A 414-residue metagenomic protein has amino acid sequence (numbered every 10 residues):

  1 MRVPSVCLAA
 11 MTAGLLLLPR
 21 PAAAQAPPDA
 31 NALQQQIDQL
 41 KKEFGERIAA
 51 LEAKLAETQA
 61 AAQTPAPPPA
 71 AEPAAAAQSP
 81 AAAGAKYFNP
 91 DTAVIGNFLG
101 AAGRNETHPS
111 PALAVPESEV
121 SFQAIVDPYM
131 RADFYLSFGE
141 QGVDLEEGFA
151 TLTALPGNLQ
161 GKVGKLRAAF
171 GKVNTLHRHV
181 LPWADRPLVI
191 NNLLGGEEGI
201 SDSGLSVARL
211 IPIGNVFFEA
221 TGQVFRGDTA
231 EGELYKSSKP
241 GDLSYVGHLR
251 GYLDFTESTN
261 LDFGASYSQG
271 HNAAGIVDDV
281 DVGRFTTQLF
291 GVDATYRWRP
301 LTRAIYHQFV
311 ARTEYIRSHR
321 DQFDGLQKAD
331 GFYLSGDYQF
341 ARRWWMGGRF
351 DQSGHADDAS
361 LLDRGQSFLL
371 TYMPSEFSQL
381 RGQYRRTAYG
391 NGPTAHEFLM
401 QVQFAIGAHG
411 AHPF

Functional and structural regions predicted by a protein language model:
A24-E106, F217, Q401, A411-F414: N-terminal periplasmic/intermembrane-space "pro-region" immediately following the signal or transit peptide
A76-A230, G241-V246, R250-S258, D330 (+1 more regions): Outer membrane beta-barrel
D91-N97, D133-S137, K162-L166, T221-F225 (+7 more regions): Transmembrane beta-strands of outer-membrane beta-barrel proteins
L99-N105, G139-Q141, F170, F225-L234 (+6 more regions): Sequence/structural signature of outer-membrane beta-barrel proteins
H108-A112, F138-G142, G195-G199, Y235-D242 (+4 more regions): Replace "Gram-negative outer membrane beta-barrel proteins" with "bacterial and organellar outer membrane beta-barrel
S258-A356, R364: Detector for outer-membrane/organellar transmembrane beta-barrel domains, recognizing the amphipathic beta-strand
V292-A294, L370-Y372, T394-F414: Outer-membrane beta-barrel "beta-signal"
D324, R343-T387, F414: Outer membrane beta-barrel transmembrane domains
